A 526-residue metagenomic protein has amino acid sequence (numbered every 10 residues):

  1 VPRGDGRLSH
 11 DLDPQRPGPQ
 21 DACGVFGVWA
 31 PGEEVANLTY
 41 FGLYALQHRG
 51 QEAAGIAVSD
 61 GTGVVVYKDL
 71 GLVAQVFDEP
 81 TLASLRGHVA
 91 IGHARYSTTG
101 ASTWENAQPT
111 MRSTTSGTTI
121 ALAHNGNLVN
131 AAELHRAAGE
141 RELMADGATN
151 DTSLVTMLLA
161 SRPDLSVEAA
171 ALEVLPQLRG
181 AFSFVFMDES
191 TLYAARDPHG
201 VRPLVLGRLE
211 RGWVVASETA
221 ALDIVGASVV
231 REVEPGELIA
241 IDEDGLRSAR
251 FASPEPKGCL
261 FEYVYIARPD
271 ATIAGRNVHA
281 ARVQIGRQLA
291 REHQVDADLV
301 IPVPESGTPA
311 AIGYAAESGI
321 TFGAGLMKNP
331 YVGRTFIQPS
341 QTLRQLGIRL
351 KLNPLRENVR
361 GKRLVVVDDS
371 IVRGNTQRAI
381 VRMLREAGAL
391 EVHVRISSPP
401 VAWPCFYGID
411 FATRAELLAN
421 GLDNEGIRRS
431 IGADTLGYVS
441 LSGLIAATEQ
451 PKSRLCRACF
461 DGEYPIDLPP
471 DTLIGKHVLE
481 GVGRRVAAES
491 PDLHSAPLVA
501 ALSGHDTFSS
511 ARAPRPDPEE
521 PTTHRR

Functional and structural regions predicted by a protein language model:
P2-P235, A240-A297, V303, E391: Conserved short alpha-helical segments that host acidic/polar catalytic motifs at enzyme active sites
V35, T98-T99, N130, V201-R202 (+7 more regions): Flexible loop/turn segments at secondary-structure boundaries
A123, M187, A195-R196, G207 (+11 more regions): Generic beta-strand/beta-sheet core signal
M144, D164-L165, E292-D298, A316-G323 (+2 more regions): Secondary-structure transition/capping motifs at alpha-helix termini and the adjoining loop/turn into the next element
A148-T149, S153-T156, F322-G333, S430-T448: A conserved beta-strand->alpha-helix junction
E173, A221, S228, G236-E237 (+4 more regions): Phosphate/diphosphate-binding loops
L175, S190-T191, G226-E232, A252 (+1 more regions): PRPP-dependent phosphoribosyltransferase catalytic core
G319-L364, N375, A402-A412: Short, glycine/charge-rich flexible loops or terminal/linker lids adjacent to PRPP-binding catalytic cores
